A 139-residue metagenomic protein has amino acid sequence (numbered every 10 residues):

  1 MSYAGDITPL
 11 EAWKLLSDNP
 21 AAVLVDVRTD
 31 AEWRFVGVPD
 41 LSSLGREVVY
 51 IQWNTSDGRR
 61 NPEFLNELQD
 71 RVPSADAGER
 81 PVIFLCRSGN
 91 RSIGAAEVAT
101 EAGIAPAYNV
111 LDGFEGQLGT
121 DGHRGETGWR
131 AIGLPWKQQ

Functional and structural regions predicted by a protein language model:
M1-V23, D30-P81, S92-Q139: Rhodanese-like catalytic fold shared by cysteine-dependent sulfurtransferases and DSP/PTP-type phosphatases
L85: Short, surface-exposed ligand- or partner-binding patches at beta-edge/loop junctions that are enriched in aromatics
